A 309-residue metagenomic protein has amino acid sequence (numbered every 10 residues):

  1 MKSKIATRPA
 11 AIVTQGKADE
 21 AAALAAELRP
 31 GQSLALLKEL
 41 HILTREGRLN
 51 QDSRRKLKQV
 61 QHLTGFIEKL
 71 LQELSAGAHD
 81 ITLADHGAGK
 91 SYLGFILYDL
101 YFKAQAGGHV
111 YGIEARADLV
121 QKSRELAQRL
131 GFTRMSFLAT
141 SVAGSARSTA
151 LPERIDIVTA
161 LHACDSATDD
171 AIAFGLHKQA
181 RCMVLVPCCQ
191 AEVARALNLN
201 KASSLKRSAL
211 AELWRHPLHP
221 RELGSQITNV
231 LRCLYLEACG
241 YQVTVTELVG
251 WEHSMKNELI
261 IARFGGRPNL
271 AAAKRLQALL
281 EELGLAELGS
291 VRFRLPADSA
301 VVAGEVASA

Functional and structural regions predicted by a protein language model:
K2-K38, R45-E46, D52-S53, Q61 (+2 more regions): Class I S-adenosyl-L-methionine
Q59-H79: Conserved alpha-helix/loop element of class I SAM-dependent methyltransferases that forms part of the SAM/SAH-binding
A78-G89: Conserved class I S-adenosyl-L-methionine
D80, G107, I155: Phosphate-coordination loops involved in phosphoryl transfer and adenosine-cofactor binding
G87-S91, C189-Q190: Short glycine-enriched loops at secondary-structure junctions
K90-Q105: Conserved SAM-binding loop of SAM-dependent methyltransferases across substrates and taxa, primarily the Class I
H109-E114: Conserved SAM-binding motif I beta-strand of class I
